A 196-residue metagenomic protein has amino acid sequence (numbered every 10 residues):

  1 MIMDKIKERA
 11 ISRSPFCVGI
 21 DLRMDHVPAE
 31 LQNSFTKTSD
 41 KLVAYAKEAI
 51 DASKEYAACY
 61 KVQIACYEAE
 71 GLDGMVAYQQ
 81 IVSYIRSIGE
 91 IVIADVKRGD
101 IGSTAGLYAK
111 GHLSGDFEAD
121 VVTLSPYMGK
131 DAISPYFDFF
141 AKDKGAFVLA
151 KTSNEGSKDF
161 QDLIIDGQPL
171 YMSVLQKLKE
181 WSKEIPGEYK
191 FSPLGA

Functional and structural regions predicted by a protein language model:
M1-V62, Y67-Q80, Y84-G89, I93: Conserved N-terminal beta1-alpha1 strand-loop-helix module at the mouth
I20, V62, V92-V96, V121-L124 (+2 more regions): General beta-strand structural signal in soluble alpha/beta enzymes
L22-H26, I64-E68, R98-D100, P126-M128 (+1 more regions): Active-site-proximal loop/turn and secondary-structure-junction residues that shape catalytic pockets, frequently
D100-G195: Conserved anion-binding
